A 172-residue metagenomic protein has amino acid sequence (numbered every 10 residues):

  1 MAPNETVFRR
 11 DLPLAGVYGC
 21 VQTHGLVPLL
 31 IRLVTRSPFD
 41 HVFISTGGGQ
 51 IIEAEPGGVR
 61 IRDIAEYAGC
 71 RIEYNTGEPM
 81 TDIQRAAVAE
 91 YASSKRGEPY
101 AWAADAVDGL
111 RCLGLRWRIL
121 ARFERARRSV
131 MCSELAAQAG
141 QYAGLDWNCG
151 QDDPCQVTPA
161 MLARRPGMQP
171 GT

Functional and structural regions predicted by a protein language model:
A2-D40, G47, I52-P56, R60 (+1 more regions): N-terminal capping segments
